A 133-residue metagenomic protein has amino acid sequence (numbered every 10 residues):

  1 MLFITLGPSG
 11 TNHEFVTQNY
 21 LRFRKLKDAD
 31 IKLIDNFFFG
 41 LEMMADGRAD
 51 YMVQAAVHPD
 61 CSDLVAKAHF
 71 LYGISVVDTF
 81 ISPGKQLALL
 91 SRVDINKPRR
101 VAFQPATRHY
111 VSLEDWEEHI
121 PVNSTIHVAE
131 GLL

Functional and structural regions predicted by a protein language model:
M1-L133: Domain-level signature for soluble enzymes in the chorismate/prephenate branch of the shikimate pathway
